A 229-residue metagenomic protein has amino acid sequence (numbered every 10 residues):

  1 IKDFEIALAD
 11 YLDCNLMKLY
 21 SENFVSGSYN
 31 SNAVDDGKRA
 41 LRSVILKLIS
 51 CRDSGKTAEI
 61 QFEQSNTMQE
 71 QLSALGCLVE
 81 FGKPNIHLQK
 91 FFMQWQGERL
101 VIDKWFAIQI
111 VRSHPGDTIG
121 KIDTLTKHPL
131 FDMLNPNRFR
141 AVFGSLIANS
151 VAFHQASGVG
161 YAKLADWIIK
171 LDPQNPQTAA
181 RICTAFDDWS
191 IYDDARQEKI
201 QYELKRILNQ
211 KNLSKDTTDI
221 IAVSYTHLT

Functional and structural regions predicted by a protein language model:
I1-L228: Long, ordered, helix-rich scaffold segments
